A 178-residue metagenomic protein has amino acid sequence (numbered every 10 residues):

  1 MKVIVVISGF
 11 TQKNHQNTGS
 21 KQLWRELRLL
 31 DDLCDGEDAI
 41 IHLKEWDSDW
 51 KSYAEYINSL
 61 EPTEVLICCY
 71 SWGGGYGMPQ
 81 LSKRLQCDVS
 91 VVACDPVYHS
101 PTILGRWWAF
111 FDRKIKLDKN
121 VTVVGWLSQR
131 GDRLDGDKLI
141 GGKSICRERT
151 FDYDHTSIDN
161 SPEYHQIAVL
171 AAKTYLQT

Functional and structural regions predicted by a protein language model:
M1-T63, H155: Active-site catalytic motif of lipid deacylating hydrolases and related acyltransferases
K2-V5, Q12, W50-G141: Serine-dependent carboxylesterase/thioesterase catalytic core of lipase-like alpha/beta-hydrolase/SGNH enzymes
I7, D47-W50, I67, E148-T150 (+2 more regions): Generic intrinsically disordered, low-complexity segments enriched for polar/acidic and small residues
S8-T11, T18, T63, T102 (+5 more regions): Residue-identity detector for threonine
R28-L29, K116, R147: Short, surface-exposed linear patches
D38-I41, V89, C146-E148: Generic structural motif
L127, R133-T178: C-terminal catalytic histidine-bearing segment of alpha/beta-hydrolase fold enzymes
